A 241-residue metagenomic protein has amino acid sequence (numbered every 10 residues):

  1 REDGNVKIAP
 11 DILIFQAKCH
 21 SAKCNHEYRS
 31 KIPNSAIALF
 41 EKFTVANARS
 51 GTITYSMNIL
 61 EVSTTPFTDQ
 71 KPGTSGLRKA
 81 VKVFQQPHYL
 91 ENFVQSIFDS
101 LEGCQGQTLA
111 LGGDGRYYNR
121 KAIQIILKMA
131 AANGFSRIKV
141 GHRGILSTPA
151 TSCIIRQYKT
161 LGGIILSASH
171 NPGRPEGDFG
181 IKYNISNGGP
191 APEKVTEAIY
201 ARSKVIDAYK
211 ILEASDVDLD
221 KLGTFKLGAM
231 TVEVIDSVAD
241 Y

Functional and structural regions predicted by a protein language model:
E2-G4, C19-P33, I53: Intrinsically disordered, low-complexity, charge-rich segments with an acidic bias
E2-L13: Extreme N-terminal basic, low-complexity initiation segments that serve as generic localization/processing leaders
K42-V45, T52-I53: Short, positively charged and aromatic/hydrophobic N-terminal segments
Y55-M129, A229-Y241: An N-terminal, well-structured beta->alpha segment
N58-F67, A80, H88, G177-Y241: Gly/Ser/Thr-enriched, mixed-charge loops and adjacent short helices that form phosphate/oxyanion-binding elements
K82, Q95, D99-G103, F135-S136 (+1 more regions): Generic secondary-structure signature for well-ordered alpha-helical cores
F98, C104-P190: Ferredoxin-reductase
